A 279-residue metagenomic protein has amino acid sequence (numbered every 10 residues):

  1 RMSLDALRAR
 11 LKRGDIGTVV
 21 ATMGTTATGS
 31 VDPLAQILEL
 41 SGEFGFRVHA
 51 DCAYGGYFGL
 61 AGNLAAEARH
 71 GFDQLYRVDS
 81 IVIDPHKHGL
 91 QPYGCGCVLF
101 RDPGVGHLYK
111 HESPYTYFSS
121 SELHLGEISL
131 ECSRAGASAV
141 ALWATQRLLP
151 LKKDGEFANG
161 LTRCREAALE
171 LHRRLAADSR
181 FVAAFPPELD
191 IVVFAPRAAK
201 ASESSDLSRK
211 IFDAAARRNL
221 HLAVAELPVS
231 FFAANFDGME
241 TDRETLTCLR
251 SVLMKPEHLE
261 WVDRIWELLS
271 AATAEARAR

Functional and structural regions predicted by a protein language model:
R1, G24-A27, A68-G71, P85-H88 (+5 more regions): Hydrophobic alpha-helical scaffolding
R1-H107: Conserved PLP-enzyme active-site core in the AAT-like
M2, D32, Y76, A137-V140 (+4 more regions): Conserved active-site and cofactor/substrate-binding residues in soluble primary-metabolism enzymes
S3-L11, A135-S138, H172-L175: Structured alpha-helical segments in the cores of large, soluble enzyme domains
I16-V19, G45-V48, D79-S80, C97 (+5 more regions): Beta-sheet entry/capping signal
Y54-Y57, A65-L75, P103-S121, A135-G136 (+1 more regions): Flexible glycine/proline-rich, aromatic-decorated loop/lid segments
Y76-V78, Q91-G94, A137, P187 (+1 more regions): Short, solvent-exposed loop/turn segments at the edges of secondary structure
E112-C132, Q146-W266, S270-A278: Conserved C-terminal alpha-helix-loop-beta "cap" of PLP-dependent enzymes that closes/shapes the active-site mouth
